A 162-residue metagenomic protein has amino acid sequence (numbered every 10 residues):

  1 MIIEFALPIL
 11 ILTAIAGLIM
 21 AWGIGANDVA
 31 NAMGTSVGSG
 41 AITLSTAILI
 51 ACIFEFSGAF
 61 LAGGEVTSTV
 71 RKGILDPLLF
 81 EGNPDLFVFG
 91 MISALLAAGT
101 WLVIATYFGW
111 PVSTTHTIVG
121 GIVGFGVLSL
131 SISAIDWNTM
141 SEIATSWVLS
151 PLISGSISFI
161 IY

Functional and structural regions predicted by a protein language model:
I2-Y162: Alpha-helical transmembrane segments and immediately membrane-proximal extracytoplasmic
